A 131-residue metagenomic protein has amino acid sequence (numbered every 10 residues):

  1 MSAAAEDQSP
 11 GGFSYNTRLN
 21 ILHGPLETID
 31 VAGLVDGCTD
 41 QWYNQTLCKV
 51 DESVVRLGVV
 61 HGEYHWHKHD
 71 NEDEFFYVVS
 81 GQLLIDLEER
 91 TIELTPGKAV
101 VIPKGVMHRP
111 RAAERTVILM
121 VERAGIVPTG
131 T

Functional and structural regions predicted by a protein language model:
M1-R56: A short, N-terminal "cap"/entry segment at the start of jelly-roll beta-barrel domains of the cupin/DSBH fold
D40-Q41, V54-D70: Conserved short histidine dyad/triad with adjacent acidic residue
D51, V79-S80, T95-P96, E114 (+1 more regions): A cytosolic small-molecule/anion-sensing beta-strand core signal
E52-V54, H61-E63, Q82-L84, T91 (+1 more regions): Short, charged/polar surface micro-motifs in flexible loops or helix N-caps
V59-H61, H69-D86, V121: Short, conserved beta-strand element in jelly-roll/cupin
L87-E88, P96, A112, G130: Short glycine-/acidic-enriched loop or helix-start segments at secondary-structure transitions that form or flank
E88-K104: Short acidic-glycine-tyrosine-enriched beta hairpin
K104-T131: Ligand-binding loop in jelly-roll beta-barrel domains
